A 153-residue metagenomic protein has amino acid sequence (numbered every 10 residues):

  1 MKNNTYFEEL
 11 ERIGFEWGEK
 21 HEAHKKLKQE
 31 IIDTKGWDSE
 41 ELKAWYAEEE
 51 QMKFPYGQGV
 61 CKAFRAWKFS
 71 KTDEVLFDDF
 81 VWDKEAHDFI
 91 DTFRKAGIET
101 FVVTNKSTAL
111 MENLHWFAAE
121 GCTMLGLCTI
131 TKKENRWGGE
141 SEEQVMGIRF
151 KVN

Functional and structural regions predicted by a protein language model:
M1-E112: N-terminal leader/targeting segments
E22, T104, C122-T129: Short, Lys/Arg-enriched charge-dense amphipathic segments
M111-L125: Short, aromatic/basic amphipathic alpha-helical patches
M124-N153: C-terminal edge-of-domain segments
